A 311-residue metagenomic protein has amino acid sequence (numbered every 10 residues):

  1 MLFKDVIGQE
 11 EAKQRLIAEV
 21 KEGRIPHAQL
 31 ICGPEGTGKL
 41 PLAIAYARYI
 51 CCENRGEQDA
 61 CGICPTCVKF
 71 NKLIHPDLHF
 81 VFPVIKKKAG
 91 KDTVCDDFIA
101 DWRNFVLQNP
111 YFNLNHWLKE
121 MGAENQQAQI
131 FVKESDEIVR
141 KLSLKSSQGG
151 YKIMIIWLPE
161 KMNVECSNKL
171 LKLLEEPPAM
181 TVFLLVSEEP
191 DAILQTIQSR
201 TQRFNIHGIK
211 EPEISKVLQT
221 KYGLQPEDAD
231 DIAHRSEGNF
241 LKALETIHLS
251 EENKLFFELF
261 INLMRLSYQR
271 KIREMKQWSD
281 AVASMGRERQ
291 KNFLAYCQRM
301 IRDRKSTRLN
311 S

Functional and structural regions predicted by a protein language model:
L2-E165: Clamp-loader machinery-focused feature within the broader ASCE/P-loop NTPase space
L2-Y49, R55-Q58, P65-K69, A179-V182 (+2 more regions): Charged, glycine-rich active-site and insertion segments that engage polyanionic ligands
R140, K172, S199: Conserved adenine-binding aromatic site and its adjacent loop/helix in ATP-hydrolyzing domains
S143, N168-A179: Conserved catalytic/switch belt of AAA+ P-loop NTPases
Q148-I153, P178-L184: Loop/turn-to-beta-strand initiation segments
K161, E176, A192: Residues immediately C-terminal
